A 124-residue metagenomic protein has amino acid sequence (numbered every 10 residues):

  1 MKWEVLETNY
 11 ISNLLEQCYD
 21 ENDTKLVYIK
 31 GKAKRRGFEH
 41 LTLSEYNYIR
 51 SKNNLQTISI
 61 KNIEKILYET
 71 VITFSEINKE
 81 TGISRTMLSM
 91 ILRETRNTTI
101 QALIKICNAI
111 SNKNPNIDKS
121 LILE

Functional and structural regions predicted by a protein language model:
M1-T57, L121: N-terminal flexible/basic segments that precede or flank functional cores
L41-E76, E80: A short, Lys/Arg-rich alpha-helix, primarily the initiator
I72, T98-Q101: Residue-level signal for the short linker/turn that defines the boundary of a DNA-recognition helix
S75, T86, I104: Residues within the helices of the helix-turn-helix
G82-T98: Recognition helix of helix-turn-helix/homeodomain-like DNA-binding domains that insert into the DNA major groove
Q101-K119: DNA major-groove recognition helix of helix-turn-helix/homeodomain DNA-binding modules
